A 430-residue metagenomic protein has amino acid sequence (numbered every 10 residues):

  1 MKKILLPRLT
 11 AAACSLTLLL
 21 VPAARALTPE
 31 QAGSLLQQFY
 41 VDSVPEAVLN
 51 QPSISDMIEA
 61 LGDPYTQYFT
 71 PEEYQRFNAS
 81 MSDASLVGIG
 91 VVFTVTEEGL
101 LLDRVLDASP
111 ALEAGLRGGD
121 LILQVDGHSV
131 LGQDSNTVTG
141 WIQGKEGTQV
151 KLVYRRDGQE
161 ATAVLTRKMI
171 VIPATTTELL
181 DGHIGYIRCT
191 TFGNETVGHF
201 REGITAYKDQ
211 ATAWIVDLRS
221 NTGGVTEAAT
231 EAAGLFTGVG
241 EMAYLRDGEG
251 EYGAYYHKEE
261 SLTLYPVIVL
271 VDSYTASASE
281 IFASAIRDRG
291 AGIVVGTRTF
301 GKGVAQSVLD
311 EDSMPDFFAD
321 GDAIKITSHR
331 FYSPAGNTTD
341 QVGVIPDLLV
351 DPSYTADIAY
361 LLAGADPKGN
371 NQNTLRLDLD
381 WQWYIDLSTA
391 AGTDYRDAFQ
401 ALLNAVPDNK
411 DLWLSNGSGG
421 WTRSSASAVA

Functional and structural regions predicted by a protein language model:
A11-V21: Bacterial N-terminal signal peptides
L20-T28: Sec-dependent signal peptide cleavage junction
T28-M81, G158: Interdomain regulatory linker/hinge segments that flank or connect interaction modules in polarity/junction/synaptic
A32, S53, M57, V91 (+9 more regions): Terminal peptide-recognition signature
D63-R104, V164: PDZ/PDZ-like peptide-tail recognition elements
E98-L101, L123, N136-T176, E251 (+1 more regions): PDZ-domain C-terminal substructure recognizer with occasional recognition of PDZ-binding tails
A111-D134, I215-D217: Conserved PDZ fold ligand-binding element
T176-L179, I184-A430: C-terminal "post-core" interaction segments
